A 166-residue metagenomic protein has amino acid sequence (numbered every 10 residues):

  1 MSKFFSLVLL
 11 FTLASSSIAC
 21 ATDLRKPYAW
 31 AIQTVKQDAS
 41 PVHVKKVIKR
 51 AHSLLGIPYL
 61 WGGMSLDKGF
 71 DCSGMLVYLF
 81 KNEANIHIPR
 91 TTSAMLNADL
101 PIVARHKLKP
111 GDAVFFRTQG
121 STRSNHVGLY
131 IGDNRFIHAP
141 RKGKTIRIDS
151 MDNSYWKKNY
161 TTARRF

Functional and structural regions predicted by a protein language model:
M1-L7: Positively charged n-region of N-terminal signal peptides that target proteins for export
V8-S16: Bacterial N-terminal signal peptides
A21-A39, H43, I86, P101-R105 (+2 more regions): Aromatic- and glycine-rich peptidoglycan recognition patches
T34-D38, I57-P110, Y160: Catalytic cysteine-centered active-site loop
H43-A51, C72, L76: Stable alpha-helical elements in mature extracytoplasmic
G111-D112, N134: Structural motif
